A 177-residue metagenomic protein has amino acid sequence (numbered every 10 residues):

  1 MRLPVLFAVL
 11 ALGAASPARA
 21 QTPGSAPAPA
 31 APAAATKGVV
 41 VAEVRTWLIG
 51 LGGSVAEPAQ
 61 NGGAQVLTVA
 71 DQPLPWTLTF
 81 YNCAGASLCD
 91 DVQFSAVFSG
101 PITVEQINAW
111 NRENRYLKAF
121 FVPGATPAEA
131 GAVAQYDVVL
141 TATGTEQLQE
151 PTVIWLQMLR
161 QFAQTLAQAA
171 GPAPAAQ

Functional and structural regions predicted by a protein language model:
P4-A14: Bacterial N-terminal signal peptides
S16-A20: Sec/Tat signal peptide C-region and signal peptidase I cleavage site
T22-A86, A173-Q177: N-terminal secretory signal peptides
A34-A42, P101, A142-Q149, V153: Soluble non-cytosolic domains of exported or imported proteins
A59, D71, F80-N82, A96-F98 (+2 more regions): A mature extracytoplasmic/lumenal domain signature
D90-G131: Short, internal acidic amphipathic alpha-helical interface segments that mediate docking to partner proteins
L117-A163: A short, solvent-exposed beta-edge/loop patch
Q161-A175: Flexible helix-coil linker/hinge segments at domain or subdomain boundaries
